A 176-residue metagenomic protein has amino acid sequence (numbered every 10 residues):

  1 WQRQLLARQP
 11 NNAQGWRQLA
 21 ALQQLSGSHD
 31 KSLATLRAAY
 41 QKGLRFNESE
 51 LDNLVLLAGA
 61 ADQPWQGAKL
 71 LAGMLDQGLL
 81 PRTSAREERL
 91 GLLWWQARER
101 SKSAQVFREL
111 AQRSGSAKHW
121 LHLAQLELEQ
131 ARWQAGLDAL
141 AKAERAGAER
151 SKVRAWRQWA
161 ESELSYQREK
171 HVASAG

Functional and structural regions predicted by a protein language model:
W1-G176: Alpha-solenoid helical repeat scaffolds
